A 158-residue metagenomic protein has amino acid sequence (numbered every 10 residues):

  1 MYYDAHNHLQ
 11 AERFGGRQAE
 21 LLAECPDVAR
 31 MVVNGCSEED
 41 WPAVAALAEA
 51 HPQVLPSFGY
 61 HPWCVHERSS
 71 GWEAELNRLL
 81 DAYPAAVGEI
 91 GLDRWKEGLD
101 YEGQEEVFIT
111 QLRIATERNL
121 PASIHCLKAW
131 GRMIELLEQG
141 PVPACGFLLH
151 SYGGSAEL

Functional and structural regions predicted by a protein language model:
M1-L158: Mid-domain alpha/beta scaffold segments of enzyme catalytic cores
